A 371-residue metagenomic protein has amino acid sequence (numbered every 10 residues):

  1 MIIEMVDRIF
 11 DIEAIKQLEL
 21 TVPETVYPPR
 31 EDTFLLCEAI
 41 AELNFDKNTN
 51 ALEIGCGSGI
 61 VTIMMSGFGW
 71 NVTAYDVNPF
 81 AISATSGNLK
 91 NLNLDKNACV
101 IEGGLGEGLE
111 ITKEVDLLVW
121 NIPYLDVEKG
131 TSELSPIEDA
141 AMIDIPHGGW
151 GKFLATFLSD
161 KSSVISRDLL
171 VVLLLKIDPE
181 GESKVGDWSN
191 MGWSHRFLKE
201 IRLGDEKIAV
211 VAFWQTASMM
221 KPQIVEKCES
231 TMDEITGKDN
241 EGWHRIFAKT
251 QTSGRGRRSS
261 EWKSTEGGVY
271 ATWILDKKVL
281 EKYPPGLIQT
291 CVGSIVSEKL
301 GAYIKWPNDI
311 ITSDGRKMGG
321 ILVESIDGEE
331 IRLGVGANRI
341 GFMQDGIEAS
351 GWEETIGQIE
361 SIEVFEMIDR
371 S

Functional and structural regions predicted by a protein language model:
I2-M64, F68, G204-A209, A217: SAM-dependent Rossmann-like transferase core, predominantly class I methyltransferases with a strong bias toward
L35-T112, V119-E128: Conserved SAM/SAH cofactor-binding pocket of Class I
E38, W150-L203, V210: Conserved Class I SAM-dependent methyltransferase catalytic core
I101-G104, E226, I304-W306: Short loop/edge segments at beta-strand edges and connector loops that shape dinucleotide/nucleotide cofactor-binding
I122-F153: Mobile active-site "lid"/loop adjacent to the S-adenosyl-L-methionine
L154-A155, D160, V164-S166, L173-L175 (+2 more regions): Long, positively charged amphipathic alpha-helical accessory segments at protein N-termini or as interdomain linkers
W193-Q289: N-terminal lobe of the biotin/lipoate ligase/transferase fold
